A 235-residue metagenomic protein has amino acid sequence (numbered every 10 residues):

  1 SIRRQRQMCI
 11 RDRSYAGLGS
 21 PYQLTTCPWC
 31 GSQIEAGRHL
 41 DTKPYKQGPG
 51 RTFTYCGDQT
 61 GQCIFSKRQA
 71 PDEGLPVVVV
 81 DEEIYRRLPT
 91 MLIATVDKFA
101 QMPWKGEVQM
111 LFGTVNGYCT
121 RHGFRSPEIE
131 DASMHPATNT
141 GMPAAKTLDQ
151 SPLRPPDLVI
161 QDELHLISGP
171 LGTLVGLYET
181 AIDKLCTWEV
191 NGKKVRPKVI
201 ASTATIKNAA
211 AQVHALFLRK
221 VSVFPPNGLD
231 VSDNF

Functional and structural regions predicted by a protein language model:
S1-I10: Single conserved hydrophobic/aromatic residue that forms the stacking wall/gate of nucleotide- or nucleobase-binding
R11-D81, F112-L148: Cys/His-rich short segments
P89, D97, F112-A132, Q150-T187: SF2 helicase catalytic motif II
V96-W104, A204-A210: Conserved Walker A/P-loop ATP-binding site and its immediately adjacent core in helicase/helicase-like ATPase domains
G106-L111, L174-Y178, H214-K220: Short secondary-structure boundary/capping segments
E163-L171, I182-Q212, P226-N227: Conserved helicase ATPase motor motifs in RecA-like P-loop NTPase domains
A210-F235: Interdomain hinge/linker at the junction between the two RecA-like core domains of SF2 helicases
